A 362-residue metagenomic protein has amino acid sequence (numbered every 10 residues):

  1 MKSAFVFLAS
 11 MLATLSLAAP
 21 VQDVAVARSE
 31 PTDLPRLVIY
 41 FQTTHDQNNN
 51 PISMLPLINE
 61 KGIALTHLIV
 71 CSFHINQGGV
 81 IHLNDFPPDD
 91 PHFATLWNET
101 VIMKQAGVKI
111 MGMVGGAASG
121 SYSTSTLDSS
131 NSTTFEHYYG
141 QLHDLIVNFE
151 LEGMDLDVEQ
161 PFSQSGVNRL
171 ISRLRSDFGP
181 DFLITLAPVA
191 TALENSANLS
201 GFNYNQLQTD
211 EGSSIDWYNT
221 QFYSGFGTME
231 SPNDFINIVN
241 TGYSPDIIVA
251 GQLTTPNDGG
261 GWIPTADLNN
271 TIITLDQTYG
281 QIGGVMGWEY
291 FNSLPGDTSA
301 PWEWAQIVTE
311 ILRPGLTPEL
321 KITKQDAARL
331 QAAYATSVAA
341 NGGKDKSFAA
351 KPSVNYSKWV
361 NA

Functional and structural regions predicted by a protein language model:
M1-A25, A362: Fungal secretory targeting signals
V6-L8, Q42, A349: Compositionally biased, low-structure terminal segments
F7, M11-S16, D33, E319 (+1 more regions): Acidic/proline-rich low-complexity IDRs
L8, A13-L17, A117, V189-T191 (+2 more regions): Short intrinsically disordered, low-complexity segments
Q22-N269, Y279-G283, F291-G315, E319 (+1 more regions): Chitinase-like catalytic core of GlcNAc-active glycosidases
I273, G283-M286, T298-A362: C-terminal accessory extensions appended to soluble enzyme cores
D276: Substrate-binding clefts and catalytic carboxylate motifs of secreted carbohydrate-active enzymes
